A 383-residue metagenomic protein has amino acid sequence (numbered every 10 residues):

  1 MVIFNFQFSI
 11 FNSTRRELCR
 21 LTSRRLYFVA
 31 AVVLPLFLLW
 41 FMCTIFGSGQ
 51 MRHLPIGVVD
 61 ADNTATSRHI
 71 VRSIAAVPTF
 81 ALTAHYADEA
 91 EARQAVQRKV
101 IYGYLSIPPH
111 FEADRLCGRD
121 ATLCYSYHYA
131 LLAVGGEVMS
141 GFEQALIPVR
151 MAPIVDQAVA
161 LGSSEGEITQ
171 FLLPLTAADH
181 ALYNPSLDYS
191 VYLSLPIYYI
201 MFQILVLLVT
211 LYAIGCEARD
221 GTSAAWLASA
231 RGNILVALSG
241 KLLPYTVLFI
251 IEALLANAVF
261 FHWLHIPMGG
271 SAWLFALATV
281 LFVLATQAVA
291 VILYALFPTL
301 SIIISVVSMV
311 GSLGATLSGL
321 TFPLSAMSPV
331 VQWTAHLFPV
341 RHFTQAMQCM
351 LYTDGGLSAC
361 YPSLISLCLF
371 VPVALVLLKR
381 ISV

Functional and structural regions predicted by a protein language model:
M1-V32: N-terminal Sec/SRP start-transfer signal
R20, R25-A65, H128-L131, M151-E252 (+4 more regions): Transmembrane helix-boundary elements of multi-pass transport/secretion proteins, especially ABC-type permease modules
M51-Y86: Membrane-interface junction motifs in transport/secretion proteins
N63, Q94, V247, I251 (+2 more regions): Membrane-spanning alpha-helical segments of multipass transporters and channels
T66-I70, T210, T222, A288 (+1 more regions): Hydrophobic alpha-helical segments typical of transmembrane helices and their membrane-interface/capping positions
P78-M151: Extracytoplasmic loops/domains of multi-pass membrane proteins
R119-E137, A181, Y212, V289-G311: Cytoplasmic juxtamembrane interface segments
